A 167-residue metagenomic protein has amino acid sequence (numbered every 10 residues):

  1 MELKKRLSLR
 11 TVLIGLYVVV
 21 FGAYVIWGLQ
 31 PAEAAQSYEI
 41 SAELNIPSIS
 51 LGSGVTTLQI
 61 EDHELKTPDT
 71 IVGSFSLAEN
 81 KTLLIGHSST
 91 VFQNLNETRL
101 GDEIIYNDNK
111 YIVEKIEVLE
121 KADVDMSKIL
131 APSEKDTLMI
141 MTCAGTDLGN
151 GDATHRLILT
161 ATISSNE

Functional and structural regions predicted by a protein language model:
M1-S8: N-terminal Lys/Arg-rich, disordered targeting/topogenic segments
S8-E167: Solvent-exposed, non-transmembrane regions of membrane-associated and secreted proteins
